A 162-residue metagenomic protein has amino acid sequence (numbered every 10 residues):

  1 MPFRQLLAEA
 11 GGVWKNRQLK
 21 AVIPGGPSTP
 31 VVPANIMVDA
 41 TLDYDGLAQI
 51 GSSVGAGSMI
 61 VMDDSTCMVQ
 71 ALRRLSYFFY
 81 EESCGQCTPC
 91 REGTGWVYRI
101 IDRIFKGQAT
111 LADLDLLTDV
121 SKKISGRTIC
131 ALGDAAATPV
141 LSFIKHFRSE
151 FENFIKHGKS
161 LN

Functional and structural regions predicted by a protein language model:
M1-N162: Redox cofactor-anchoring modules in respiratory/redox and cofactor-processing assemblies
